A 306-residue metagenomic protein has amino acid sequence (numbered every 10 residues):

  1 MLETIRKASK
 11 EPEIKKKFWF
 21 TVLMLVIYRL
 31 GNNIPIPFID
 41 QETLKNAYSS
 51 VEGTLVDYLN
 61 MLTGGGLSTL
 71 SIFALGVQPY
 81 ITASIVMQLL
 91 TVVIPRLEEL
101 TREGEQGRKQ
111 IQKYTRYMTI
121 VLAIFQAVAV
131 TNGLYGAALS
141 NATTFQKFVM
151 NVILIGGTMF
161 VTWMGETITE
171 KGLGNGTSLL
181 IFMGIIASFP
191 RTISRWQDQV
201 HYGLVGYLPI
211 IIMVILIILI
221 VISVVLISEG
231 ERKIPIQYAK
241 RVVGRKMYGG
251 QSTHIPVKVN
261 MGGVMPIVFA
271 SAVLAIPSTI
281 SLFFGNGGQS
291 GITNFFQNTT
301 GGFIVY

Functional and structural regions predicted by a protein language model:
M1-T101, E105-Y306: N-terminal cationic and glycine-rich segments that engage phosphates or anionic surfaces
